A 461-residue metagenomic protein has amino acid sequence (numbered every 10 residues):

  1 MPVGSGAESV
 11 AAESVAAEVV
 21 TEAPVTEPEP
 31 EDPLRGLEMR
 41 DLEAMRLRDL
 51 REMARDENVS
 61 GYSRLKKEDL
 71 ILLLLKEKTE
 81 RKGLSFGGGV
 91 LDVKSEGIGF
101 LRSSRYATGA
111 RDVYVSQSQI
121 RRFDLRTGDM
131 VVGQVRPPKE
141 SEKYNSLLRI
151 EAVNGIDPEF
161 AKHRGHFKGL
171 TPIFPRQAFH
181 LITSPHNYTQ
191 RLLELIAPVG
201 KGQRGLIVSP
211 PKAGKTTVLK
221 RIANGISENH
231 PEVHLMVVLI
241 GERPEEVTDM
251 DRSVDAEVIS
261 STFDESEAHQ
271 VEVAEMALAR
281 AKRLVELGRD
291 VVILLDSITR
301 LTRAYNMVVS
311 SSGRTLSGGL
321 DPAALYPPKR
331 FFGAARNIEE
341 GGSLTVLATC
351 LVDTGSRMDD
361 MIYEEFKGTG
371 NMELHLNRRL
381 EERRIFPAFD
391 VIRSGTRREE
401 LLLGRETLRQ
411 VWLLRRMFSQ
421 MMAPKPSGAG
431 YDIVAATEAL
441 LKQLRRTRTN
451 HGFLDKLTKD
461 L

Functional and structural regions predicted by a protein language model:
M1-R111, V115: Charged, low-complexity terminal tails
L50, L70, G99, S116 (+7 more regions): Residue-level signature of catalytic and energy-coupling elements of molecular machines, predominantly ATP/GTP-dependent
A54-N58, Y62-I71, S85, D112 (+1 more regions): Conserved glycine-bearing catalytic or ligand-binding loops at nucleotide- and phosphate-handling centers of large
V59-G61, A107-G109, R121-R122, P138-S141 (+7 more regions): Short beta-strands and strand-coil junctions in structured, solvent-facing domains, enriched
G109-Q117, T183-T189: Short, structured beta-strand/loop micro-motifs enriched in basic residues and often containing a Trp
L125-T127, P137-I207, A213: P-loop NTP-binding catalytic core
G214, I222-L461: P-loop NTPase catalytic core
